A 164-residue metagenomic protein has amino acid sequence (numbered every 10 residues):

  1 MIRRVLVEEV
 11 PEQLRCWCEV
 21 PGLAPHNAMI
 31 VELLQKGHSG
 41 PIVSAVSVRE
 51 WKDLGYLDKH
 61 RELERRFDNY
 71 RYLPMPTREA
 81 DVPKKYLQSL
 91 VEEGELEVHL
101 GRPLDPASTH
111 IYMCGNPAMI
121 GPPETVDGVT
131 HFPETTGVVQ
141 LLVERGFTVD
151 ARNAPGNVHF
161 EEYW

Functional and structural regions predicted by a protein language model:
M1-P11: A short, basic/flexible loop-to-alpha-helix module at the beginning of a structural domain
P11, L33-I42: Conserved S-adenosyl-L-methionine
Q13-R15, V43, H110: Structural motif
W17-C18, C114: Short beta-strand segments
C18-P25: Ser/Thr-glycine-rich phosphate-binding loops at phosphate-binding pockets of nucleotides, nucleotide cofactors
P25-Q35: Histidine-anchored nucleotide/phosphate-binding helix
A45, E50-W164: Reductase modules of NAD(P)H-dependent flavoproteins
